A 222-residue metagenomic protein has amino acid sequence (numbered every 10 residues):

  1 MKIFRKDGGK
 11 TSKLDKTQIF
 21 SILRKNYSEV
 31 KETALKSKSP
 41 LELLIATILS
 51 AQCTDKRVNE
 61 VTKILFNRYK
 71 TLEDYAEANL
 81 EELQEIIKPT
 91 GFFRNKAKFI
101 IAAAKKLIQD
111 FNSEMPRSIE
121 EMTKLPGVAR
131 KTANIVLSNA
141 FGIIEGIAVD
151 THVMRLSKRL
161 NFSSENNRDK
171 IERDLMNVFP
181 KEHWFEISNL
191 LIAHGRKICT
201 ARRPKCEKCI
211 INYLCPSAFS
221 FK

Functional and structural regions predicted by a protein language model:
K2-R5, K10-K222: Catalytic cores of DNA base-excision repair glycosylases
